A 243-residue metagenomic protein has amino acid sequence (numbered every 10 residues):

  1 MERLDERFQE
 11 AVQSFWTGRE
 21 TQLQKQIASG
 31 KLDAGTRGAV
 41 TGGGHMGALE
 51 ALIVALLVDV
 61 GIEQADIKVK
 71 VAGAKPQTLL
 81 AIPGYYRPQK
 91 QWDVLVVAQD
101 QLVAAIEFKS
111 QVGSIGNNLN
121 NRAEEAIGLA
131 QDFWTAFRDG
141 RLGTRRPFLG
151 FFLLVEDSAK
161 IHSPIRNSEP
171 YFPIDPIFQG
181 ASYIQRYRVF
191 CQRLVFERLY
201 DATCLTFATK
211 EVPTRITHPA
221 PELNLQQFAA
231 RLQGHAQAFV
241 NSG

Functional and structural regions predicted by a protein language model:
M1-I82: Interdomain/boundary linker segments immediately adjacent to catalytic/signaling cores
L49-G61, A130-F137, R186-E197, L232-G243: Hydrophobic, Leu/Ile/Phe/Ala-enriched alpha-helical segments that form helix-helix packing faces
Y86-P88, G143: A generic structural micro-feature
P88, L95-A105: Active-site beta-strand-loop-beta-strand hairpin of nuclease catalytic cores that positions key catalytic residues
K90-W92, L149: Change "...and in nucleic-acid phosphodiester-cleaving endonucleases..." to "...and in nucleic-acid processing enzymes
S110-S114: A short, flexible beta-alpha/helix-coil linker loop
I115-T214, P221-L223: Acidic, metal/cofactor-coordinating or nucleic-acid-engaging core segments within structured domains
F207-G243: Charge-rich, low-complexity intrinsically disordered segments
